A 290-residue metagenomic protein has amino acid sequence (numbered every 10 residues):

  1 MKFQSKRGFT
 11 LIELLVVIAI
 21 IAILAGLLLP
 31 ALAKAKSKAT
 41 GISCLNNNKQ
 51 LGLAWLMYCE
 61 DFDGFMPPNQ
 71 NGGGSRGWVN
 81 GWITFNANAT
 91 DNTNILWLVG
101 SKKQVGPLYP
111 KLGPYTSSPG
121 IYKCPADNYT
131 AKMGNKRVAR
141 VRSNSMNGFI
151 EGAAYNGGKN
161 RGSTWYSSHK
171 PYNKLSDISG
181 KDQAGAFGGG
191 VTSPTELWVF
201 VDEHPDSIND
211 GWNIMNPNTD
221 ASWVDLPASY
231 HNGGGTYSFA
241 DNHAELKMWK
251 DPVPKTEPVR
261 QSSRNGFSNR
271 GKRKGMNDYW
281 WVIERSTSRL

Functional and structural regions predicted by a protein language model:
M1-K2: N-terminal hydrophobic targeting signals that begin at the initiator methionine
S5-K36: N-terminal single-pass transmembrane signal-anchor helix
A39: Phosphate-proximal small/polar/acidic motifs at interfaces that engage nucleotide phosphates, polyphosphates
I42-L290: Short, well-structured segments within or immediately adjacent to enzyme catalytic domains that line ligand-binding
